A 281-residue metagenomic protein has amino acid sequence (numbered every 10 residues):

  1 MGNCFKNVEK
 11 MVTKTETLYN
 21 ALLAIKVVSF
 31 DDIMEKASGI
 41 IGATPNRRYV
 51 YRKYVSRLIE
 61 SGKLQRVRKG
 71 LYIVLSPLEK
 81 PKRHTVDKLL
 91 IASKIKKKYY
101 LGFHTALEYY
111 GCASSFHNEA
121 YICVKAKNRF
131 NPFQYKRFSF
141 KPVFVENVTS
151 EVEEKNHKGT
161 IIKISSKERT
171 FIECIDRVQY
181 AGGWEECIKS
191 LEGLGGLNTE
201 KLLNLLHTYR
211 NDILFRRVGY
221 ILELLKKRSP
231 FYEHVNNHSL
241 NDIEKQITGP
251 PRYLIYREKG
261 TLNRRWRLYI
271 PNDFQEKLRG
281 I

Functional and structural regions predicted by a protein language model:
G2-K98, G195, T199-N211, E223: Short beta-edge/loop segments at beta->alpha junctions of small alpha/beta modules that act as binding/recognition
S38, I59, G111, D176-Q179 (+1 more regions): Hydrophobic/aromatic-lined pockets within catalytic cores
K69-G70, E119-A120, W184-C187: Short coil/turn segments at secondary-structure boundaries
K88-I95, H104-Y109, S165, I243-Q246 (+1 more regions): Positively charged, aromatic-accented nucleic-acid-binding surfaces
K98, H117-E119, E168: Short, surface-exposed beta-edge/turn micro-motifs
G102-H157: Exposed, interaction-prone assembly regions rather than primary DNA-binding/catalytic cores
E153-I281: Hydrophobic alpha-helical interaction segments
